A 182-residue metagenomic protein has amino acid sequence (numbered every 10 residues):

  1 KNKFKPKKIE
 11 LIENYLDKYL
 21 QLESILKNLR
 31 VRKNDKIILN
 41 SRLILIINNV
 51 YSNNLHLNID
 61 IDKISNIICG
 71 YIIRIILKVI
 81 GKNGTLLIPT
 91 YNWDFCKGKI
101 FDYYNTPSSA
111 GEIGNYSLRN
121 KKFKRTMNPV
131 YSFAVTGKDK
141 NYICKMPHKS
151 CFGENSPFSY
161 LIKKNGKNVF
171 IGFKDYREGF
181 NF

Functional and structural regions predicted by a protein language model:
K1-F182: N-terminal and secondary-structure boundary signal
